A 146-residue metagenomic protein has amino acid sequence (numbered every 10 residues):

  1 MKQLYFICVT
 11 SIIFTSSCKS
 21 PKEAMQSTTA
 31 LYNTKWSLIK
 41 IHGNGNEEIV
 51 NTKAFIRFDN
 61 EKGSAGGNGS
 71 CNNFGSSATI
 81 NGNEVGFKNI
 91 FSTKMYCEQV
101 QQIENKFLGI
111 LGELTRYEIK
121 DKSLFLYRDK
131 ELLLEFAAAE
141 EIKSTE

Functional and structural regions predicted by a protein language model:
M1-L4: Positively charged n-region of N-terminal signal peptides that target proteins for export
F6-I7, D59: Generic hydrophobic-segment detector
I7-T15: Bacterial N-terminal signal peptides
S16-G75, T79-E146: Lipid interaction determinants
